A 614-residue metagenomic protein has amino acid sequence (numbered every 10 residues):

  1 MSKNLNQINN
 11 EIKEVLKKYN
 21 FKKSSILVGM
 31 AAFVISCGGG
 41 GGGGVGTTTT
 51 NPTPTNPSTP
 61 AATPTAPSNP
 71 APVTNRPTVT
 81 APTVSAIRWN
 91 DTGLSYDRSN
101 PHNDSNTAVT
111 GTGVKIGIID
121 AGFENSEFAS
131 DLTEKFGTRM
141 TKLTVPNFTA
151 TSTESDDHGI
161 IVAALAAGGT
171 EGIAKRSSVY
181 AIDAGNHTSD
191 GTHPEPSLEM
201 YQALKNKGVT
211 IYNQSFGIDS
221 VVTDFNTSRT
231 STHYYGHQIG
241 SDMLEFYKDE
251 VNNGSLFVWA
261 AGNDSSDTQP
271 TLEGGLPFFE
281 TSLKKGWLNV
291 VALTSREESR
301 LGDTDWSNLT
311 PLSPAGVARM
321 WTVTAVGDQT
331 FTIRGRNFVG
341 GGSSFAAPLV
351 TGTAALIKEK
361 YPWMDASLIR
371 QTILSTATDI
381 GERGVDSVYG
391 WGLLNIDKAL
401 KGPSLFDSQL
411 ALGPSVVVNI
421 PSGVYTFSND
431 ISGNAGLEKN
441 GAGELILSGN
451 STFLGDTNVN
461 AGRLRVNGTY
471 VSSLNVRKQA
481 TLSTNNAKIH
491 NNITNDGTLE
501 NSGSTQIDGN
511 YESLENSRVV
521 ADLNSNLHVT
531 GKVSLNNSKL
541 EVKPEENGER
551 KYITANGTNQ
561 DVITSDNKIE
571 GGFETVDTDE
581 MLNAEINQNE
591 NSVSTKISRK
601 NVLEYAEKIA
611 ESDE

Functional and structural regions predicted by a protein language model:
S2-N20, S25, A31, D104-A108 (+8 more regions): Secretion/assembly modules of Gram-negative surface proteins
G38-V114, D224: Protease zymogen maturation seam
V73-N75, W89, L94, R98-P194 (+4 more regions): Subtilisin-like serine protease catalytic core
N75, T83-N103, I211-N213, Y361-N429 (+1 more regions): C-terminal subdomain of the subtilisin-like protease fold in secreted/lumenal serine endopeptidases
T112, D157, G169, A184-K284 (+1 more regions): Substrate-binding/access-modulating region of protease and related hydrolase catalytic domains
D120-F123, L276-E359, W363: Extracellular S/T/G-rich loop segment that most often corresponds to the catalytic His/Ser-adjacent loop
D328, R336, S343, P348-L349 (+3 more regions): Extracellular repeat-rich scaffold modules on cell surfaces
T481-N556: Extracellular beta-strand/loop-rich repeat segments of large surface/secreted proteins
